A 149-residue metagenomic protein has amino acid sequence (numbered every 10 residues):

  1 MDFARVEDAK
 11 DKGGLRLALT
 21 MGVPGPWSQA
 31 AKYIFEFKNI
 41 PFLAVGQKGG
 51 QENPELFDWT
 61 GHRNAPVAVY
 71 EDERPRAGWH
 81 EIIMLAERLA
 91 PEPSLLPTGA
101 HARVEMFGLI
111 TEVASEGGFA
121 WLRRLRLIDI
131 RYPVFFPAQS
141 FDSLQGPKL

Functional and structural regions predicted by a protein language model:
M1-G146: GST-like domain detector, emphasizing the conserved glutathione-binding G-site in the N-terminal thioredoxin-like
